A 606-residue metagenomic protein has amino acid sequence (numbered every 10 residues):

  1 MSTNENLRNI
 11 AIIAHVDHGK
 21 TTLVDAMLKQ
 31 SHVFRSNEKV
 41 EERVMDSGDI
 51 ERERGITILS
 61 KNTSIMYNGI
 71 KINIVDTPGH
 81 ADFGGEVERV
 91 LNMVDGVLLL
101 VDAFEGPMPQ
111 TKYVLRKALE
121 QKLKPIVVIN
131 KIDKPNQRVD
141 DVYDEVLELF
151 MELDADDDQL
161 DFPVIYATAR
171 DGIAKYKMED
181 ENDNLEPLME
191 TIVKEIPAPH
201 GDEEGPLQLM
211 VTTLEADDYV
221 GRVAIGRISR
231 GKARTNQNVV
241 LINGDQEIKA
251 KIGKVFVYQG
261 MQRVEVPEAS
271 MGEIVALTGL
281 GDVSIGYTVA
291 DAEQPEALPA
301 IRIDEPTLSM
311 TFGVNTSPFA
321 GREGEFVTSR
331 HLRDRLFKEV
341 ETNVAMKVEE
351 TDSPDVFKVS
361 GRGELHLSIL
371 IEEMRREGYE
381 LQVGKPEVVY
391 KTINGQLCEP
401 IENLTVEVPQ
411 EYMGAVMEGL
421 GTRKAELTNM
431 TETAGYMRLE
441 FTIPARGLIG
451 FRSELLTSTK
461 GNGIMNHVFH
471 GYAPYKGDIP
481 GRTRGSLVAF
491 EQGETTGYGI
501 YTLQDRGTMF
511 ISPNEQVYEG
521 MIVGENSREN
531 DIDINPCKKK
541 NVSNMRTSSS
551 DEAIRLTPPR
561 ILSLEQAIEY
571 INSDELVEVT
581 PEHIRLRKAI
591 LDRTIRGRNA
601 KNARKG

Functional and structural regions predicted by a protein language model:
M1-G606: Structural and coupling elements of P-loop NTPases
